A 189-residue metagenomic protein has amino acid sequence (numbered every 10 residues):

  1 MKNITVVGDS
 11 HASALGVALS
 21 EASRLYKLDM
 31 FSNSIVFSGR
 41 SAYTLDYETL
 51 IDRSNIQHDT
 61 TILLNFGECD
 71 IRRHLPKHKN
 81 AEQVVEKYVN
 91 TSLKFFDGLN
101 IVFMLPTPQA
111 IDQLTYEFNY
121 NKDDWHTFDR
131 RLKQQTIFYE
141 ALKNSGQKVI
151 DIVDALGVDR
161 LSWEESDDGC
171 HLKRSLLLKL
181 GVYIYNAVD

Functional and structural regions predicted by a protein language model:
N3-K87: Conserved SGNH/GDSL esterase-like catalytic core that processes O-acyl groups on lipids and polysaccharides
I51-R174, L178, V182-Y185: Alpha-helical cap/lid subdomain in secreted, periplasmic, or secretory-pathway luminal O-acyl-processing enzymes
